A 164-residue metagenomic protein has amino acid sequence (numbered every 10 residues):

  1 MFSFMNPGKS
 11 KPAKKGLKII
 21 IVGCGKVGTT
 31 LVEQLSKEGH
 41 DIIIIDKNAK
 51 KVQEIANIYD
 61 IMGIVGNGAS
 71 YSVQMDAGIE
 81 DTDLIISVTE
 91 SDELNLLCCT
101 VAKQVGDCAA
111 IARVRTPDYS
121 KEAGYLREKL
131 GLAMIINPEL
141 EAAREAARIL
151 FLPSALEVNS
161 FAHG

Functional and structural regions predicted by a protein language model:
M1-G164: Cytosolic regulatory regions of ion transport systems
